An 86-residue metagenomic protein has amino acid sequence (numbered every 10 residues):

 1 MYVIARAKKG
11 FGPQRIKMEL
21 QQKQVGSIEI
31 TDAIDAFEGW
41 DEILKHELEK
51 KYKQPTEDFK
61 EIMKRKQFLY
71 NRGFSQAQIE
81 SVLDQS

Functional and structural regions predicted by a protein language model:
M1-S86: An alpha-helical, amphipathic repeat domain used for nucleic-acid recognition, typified by the mTERF helical solenoid
